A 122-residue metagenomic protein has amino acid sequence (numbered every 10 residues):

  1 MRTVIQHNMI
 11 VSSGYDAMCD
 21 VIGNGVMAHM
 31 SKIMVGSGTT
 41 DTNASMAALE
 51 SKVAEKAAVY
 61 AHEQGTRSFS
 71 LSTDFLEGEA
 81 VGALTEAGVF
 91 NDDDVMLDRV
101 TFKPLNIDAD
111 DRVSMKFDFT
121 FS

Functional and structural regions predicted by a protein language model:
M1-T85, D92-S122: Small cysteine-rich, disulfide-bonded extracellular modules of the LU/uPAR three-finger superfamily and closely related
